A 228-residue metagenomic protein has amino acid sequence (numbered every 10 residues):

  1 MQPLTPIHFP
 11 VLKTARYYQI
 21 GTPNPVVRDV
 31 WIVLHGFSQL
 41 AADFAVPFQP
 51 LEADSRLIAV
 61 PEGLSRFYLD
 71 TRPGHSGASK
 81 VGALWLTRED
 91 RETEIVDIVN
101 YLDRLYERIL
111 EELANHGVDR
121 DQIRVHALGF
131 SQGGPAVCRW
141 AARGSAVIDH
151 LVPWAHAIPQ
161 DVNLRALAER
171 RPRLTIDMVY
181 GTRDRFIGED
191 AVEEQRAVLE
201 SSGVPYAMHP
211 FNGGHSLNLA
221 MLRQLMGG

Functional and structural regions predicted by a protein language model:
I7-R120: Serine-hydrolase catalytic machinery in alpha/beta-hydrolase-like enzymes
H35-F37, L128-F130, G181: Conserved alpha/beta-hydrolase "nucleophile elbow" surrounding the catalytic nucleophile
R124-H126, H150-V152: Residue in the alpha/beta-hydrolase core beta-strand immediately N-terminal to the catalytic nucleophile
G129-G133, V137: Gly/Ala-rich beta-loop-alpha elbow adjacent to hydrolase catalytic centers
A136-W140, V162: Hydrolases whose catalytic domains are alpha/beta-hydrolase-1, hotdog thioesterase, or metallo-beta-lactamase-like
R139-H150: Conserved hydrolase catalytic core segment
P153-G228: The feature captures the conserved acid-bearing segment of alpha/beta-hydrolase catalytic domains
